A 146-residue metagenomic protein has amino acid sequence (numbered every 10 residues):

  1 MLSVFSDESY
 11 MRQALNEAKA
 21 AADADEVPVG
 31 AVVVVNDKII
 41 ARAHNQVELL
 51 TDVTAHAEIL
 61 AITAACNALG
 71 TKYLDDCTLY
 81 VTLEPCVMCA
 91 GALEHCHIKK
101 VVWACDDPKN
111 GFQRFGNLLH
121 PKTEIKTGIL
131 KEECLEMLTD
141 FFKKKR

Functional and structural regions predicted by a protein language model:
M1-A22, P85-R146: Zinc-dependent deaminase
A14, A18-A21, A31, A41 (+2 more regions): Small-residue (primarily alanine) positions within well-ordered alpha-helices, especially packing/interaction faces
D25-V29, D75: Short, basic and Ser/Thr-rich N-terminal targeting/leader segments
V29-D37: Short beta-strand scaffold segments in enzyme catalytic cores
A31, G70-T71, F115-N117: Short secondary-structure boundary/capping segments
I40-V47, K122-E124: Short beta->alpha transition motifs characteristic of CBS
L49-I59: A short, polar/charged loop-to-alpha-helix boundary motif
T71-L83: Immediate flanking context of iron-sulfur cluster ligation sites
